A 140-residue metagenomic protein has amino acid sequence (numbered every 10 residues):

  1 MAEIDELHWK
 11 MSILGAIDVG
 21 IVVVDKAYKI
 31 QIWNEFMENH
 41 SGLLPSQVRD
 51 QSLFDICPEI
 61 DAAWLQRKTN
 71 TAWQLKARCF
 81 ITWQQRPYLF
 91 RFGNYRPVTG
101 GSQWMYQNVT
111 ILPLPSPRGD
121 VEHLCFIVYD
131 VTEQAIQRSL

Functional and structural regions predicted by a protein language model:
E3-H40: Sensory modules in modular signal-transduction proteins
I17, Q51, L75-K76: Structured helix-beta-strand junction loops
Q47-Q66: PAS-family sensory/regulatory domains
I60-Q103: Terminal output helix/cap of sensory domains in signal transduction proteins
I81, M105-N108, L124: PAS and PAS-like sensory/regulatory domains
G93-V98, N108-L112, I127: PAS-family sensory domains
P113-L140: Sensory coupling linkers of modular signal transduction proteins
